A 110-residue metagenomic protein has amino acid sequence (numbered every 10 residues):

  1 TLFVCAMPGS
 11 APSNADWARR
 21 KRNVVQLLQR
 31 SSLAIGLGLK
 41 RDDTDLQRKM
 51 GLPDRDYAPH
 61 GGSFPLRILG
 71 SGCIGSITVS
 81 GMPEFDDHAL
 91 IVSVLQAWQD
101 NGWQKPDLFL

Functional and structural regions predicted by a protein language model:
T1-M50: Structured interaction and signal-relay segments at domain junctions
D16, D42-D45, D54-D56, D86-D87 (+2 more regions): Acidic-enriched, low-complexity/disordered segments with a strong bias for Aspartate over Glutamate
V25-L27, H88-L110: Short, solvent-exposed cationic patches
L37, C73-V79, N101-L110: A broad "ordered helical/assembly scaffold" signature
Q47-Q96: Extended hydrophobic
